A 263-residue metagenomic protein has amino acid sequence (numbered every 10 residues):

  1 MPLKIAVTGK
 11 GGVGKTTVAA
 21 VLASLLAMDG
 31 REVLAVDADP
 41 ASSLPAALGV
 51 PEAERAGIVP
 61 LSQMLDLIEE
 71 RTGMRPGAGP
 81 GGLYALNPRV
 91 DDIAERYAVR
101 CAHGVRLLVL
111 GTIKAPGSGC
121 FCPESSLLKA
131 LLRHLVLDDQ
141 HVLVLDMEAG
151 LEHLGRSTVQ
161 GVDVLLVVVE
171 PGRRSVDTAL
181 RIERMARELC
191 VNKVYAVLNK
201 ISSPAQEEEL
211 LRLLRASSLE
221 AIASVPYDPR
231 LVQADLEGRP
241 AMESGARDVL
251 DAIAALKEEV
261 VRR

Functional and structural regions predicted by a protein language model:
L3-P40: Walker A/P-loop phosphate-binding motif and the immediately C-terminal alpha-helix
L25-H103: N-terminal phosphate/diphosphate-binding loop that engages ATP/GTP or pyrophosphate donors across diverse enzyme folds
L26, V99-C101, H134-D138, V159-Q160 (+1 more regions): Conserved catalytic network of the ASCE P-loop NTPase/AAA+ motor domain
P40-A41, I113-A115, A149-G150, G172-R174 (+2 more regions): Conserved nucleotide-binding/hydrolysis micro-motifs of P-loop NTPases
V109-P116, C120-F121, L132-L154: Switch II (G3) loop of P-loop NTPases
A130-D139, L154-R173: Inter-motif core of Ras-like GTPase G domains
L143, M147, V162, N199: Glycine-rich phosphate-binding loops of nucleotide-dependent enzymes
R187-R263: C-terminal lobe/tail of nucleotide-utilizing enzymes
